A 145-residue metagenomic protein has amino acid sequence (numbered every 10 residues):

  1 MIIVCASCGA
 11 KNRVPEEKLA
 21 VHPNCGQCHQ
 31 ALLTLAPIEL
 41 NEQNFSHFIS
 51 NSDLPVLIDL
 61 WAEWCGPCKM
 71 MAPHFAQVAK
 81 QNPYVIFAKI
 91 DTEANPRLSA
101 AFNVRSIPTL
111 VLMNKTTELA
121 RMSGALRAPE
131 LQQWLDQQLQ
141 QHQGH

Functional and structural regions predicted by a protein language model:
C5-C8, C25-C28: Short cysteine-rich clusters marking metal-coordination/redox-active sites
N12, L32, A72: Cys/His-rich microdomains that often coordinate metals
V14-P23: Short linker/helix segments within small regulatory modules
I38-V56: A short beta-strand-turn-helix
L40, M71-R97, V104: Thiol-based oxidoreductase modules, predominantly thioredoxin-like and allied folds used for disulfide exchange
D53, L60-W64, S106: Short pre-active-site segment immediately N-terminal to redox-active cysteine/selenocysteine motifs in thiol-based
L60-H74: Conserved redox-active cysteine motifs that mediate thiol-disulfide chemistry, especially di-cysteine Cys-X(1-2)-Cys
S106, V111-G144: Non-catalytic, surface beta->alpha helical segment in thiol-disulfide oxidoreductase systems
